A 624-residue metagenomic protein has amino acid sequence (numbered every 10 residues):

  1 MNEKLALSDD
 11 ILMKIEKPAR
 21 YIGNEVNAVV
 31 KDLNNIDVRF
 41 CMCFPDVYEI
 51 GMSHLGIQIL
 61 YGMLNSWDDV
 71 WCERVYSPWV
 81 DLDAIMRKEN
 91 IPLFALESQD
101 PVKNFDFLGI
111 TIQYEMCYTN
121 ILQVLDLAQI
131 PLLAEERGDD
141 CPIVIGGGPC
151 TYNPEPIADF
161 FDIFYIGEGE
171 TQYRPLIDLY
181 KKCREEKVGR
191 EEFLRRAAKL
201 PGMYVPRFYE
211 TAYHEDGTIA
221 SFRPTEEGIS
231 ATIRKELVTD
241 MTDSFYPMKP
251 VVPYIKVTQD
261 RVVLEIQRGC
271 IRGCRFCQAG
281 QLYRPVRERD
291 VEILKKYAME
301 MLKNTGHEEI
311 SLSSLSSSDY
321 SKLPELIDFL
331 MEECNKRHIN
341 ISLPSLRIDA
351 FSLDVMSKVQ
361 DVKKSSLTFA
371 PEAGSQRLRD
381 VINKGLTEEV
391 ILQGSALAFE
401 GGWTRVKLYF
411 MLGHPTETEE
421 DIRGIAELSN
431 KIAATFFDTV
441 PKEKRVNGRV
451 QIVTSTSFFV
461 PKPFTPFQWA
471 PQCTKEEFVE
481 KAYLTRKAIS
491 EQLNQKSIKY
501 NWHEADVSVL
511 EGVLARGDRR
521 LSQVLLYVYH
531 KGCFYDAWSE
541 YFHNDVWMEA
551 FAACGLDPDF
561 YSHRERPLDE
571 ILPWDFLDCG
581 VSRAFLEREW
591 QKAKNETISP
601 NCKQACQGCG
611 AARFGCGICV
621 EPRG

Functional and structural regions predicted by a protein language model:
M1-V30, N34, F40-M42, E491-G624: Radical SAM enzyme core and accessory elements
I11-C41, Y48-E49, P206, Y213-V263 (+2 more regions): N-terminal [4Fe-4S]-dependent radical SAM core
F40-D46, L64, V251-Q278, L302 (+2 more regions): N-terminal pre-triad scaffold of radical SAM enzymes
M42-C43, M116, E300-K407, M411-V453 (+2 more regions): Conserved SAM/AdoMet-binding glycine-rich loop
Y48-G51, V80-D83, M116-Y118, T151-P154 (+13 more regions): Flexible loop/turn segments at secondary-structure boundaries
H54, K256-E292, G608-R623: Canonical Radical SAM [4Fe-4S] cluster-binding loop centered on the CxxxCxxC motif and its immediate flanking residues
D69-D81: A short beta-strand-loop structural module common to alpha/beta enzyme folds
P78-R223, P466-D518, L525-E540: Glycine-rich beta-alpha loop elements in corrinoid/cobalamin-binding modules across cobalamin-dependent enzymes
